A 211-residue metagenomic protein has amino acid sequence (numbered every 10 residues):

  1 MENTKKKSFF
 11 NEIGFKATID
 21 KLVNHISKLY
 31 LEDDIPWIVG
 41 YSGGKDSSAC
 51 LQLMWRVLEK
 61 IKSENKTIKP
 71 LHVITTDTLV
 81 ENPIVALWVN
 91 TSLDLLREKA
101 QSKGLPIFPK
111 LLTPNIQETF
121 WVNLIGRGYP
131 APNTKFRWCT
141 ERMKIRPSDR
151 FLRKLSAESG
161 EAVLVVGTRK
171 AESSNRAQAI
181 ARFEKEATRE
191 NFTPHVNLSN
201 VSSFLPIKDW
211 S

Functional and structural regions predicted by a protein language model:
M1-G40, K45-S211: Nucleotide-activated chemistry modules centered on ATP-dependent adenylation/adenylyltransferase
